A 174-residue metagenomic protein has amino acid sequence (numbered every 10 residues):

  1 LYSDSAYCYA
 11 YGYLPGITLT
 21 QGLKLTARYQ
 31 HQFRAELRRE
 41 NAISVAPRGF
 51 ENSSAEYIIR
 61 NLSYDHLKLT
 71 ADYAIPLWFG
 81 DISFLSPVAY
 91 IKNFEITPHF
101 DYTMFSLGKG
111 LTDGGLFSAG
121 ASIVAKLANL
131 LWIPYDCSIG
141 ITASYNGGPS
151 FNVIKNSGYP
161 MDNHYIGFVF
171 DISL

Functional and structural regions predicted by a protein language model:
L1-H99, M104-T112, P149-D162, G167-L174: C-terminal outer-membrane beta-barrel translocator/porin domains of Gram-negative envelope proteins and their
T112-A121: A short alpha/beta connector and helix-capping loop motif
S138: Conserved, short, structured surface segments that act as functional micro-motifs
I141-Y145: Internal, hydrophobic beta-strand segments that form the core of beta-sheet-rich folds
